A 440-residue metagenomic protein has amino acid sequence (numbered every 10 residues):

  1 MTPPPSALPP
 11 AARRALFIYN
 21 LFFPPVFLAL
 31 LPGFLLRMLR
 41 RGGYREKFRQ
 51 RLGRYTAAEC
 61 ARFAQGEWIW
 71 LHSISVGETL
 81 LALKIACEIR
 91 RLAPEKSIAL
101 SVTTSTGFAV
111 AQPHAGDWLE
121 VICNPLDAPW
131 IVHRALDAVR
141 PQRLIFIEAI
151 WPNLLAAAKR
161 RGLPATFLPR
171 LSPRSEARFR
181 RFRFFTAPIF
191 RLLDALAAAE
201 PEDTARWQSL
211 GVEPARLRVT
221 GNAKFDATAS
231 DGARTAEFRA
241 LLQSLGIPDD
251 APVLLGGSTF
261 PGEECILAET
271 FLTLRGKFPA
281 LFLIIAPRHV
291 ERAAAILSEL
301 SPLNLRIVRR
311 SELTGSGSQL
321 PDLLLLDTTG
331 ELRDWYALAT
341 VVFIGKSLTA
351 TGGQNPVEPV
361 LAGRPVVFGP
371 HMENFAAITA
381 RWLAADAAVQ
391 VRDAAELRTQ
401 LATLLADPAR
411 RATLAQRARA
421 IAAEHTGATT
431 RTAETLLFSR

Functional and structural regions predicted by a protein language model:
L8-A11, F17, L31-A227, G232 (+3 more regions): Active-site and donor-binding regions of nucleotide-sugar-utilizing enzymes
E78-A93, T235-L313: Conserved catalytic-core segment of nucleotide-activated headgroup transferases in glycan assembly
A111, A115-E120, L297-L326: Nucleotide-activated donor-binding/catalytic signature segment of Leloir-type glycosyltransferases, i.e., the conserved
A135-D137, I189, G317, W335 (+1 more regions): Structural alpha-helical scaffold elements that stabilize or flank donor/cofactor-binding regions in carbohydrate
V139-R143, Q319-T351: Acidic donor-binding loop of glycosyltransferase active sites
L154, E263, E331, Q354-N355 (+1 more regions): Conserved sugar-transfer catalytic core signal across GT-A, GT-B, and GT-C glycosyltransferases
L193, P214, A337-I421, T435: Catalytic binding pocket for nucleotide-activated donors in carbohydrate/polymer assembly enzymes
H425-R440: C-terminal alpha-helical cap of glycosyltransferases
